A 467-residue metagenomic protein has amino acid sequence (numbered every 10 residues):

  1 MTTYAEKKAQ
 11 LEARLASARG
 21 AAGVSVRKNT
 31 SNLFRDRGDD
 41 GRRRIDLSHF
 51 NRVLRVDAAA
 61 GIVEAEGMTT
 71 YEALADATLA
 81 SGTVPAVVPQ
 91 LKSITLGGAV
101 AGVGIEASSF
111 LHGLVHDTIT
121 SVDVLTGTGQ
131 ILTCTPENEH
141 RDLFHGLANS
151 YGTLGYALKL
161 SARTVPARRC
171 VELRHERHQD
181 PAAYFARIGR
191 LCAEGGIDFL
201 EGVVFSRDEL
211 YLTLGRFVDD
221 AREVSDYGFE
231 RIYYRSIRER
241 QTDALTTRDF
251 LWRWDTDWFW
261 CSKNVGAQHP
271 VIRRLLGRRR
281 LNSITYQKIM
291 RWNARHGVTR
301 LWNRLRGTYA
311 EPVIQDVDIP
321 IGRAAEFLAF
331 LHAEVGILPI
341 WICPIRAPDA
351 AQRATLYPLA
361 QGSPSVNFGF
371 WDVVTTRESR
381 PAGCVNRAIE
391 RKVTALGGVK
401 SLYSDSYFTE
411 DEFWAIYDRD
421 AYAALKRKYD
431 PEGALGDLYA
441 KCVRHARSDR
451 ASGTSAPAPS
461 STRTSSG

Functional and structural regions predicted by a protein language model:
M1-G467: Noncatalytic alpha-helical scaffold of FAD-dependent oxidoreductases
